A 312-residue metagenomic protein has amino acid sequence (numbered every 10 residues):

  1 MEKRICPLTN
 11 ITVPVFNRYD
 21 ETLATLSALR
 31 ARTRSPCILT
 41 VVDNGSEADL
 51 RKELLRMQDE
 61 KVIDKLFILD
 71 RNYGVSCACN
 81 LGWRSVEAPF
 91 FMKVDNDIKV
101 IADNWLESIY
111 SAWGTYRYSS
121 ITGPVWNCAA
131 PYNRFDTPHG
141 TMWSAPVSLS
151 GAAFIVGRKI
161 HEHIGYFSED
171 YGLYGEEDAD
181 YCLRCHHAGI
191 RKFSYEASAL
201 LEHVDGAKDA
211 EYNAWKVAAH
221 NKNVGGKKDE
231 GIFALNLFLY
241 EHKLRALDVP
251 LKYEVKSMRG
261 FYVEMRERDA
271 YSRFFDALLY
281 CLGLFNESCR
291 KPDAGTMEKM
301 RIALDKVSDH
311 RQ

Functional and structural regions predicted by a protein language model:
M1-A28: N-proximal low-complexity "stem/linker" segments adjacent to membrane-targeting elements
S27-P36: Short, acidic, metal-binding catalytic loop of nucleotide-sugar glycosyltransferases
D43-K52: A conserved acidic beta->alpha catalytic loop
L69-V86: Glycine-rich, basic loop-to-helix element that forms the pyrophosphate-binding segment of sugar-nucleotide handling
S76, H139-K159, Y174: A recurrent flexible, glycine/aromatic-enriched loop bordering the glycosyltransferase active site that acts as
F91: Short aromatic/hydrophobic "clamp" motif used to bind/position activated sugar donors
D103-F135: Conserved donor NDP-sugar-binding/catalytic core segment of glycosyltransferases
L173-R311: C-terminal catalytic/acceptor-binding lobe
